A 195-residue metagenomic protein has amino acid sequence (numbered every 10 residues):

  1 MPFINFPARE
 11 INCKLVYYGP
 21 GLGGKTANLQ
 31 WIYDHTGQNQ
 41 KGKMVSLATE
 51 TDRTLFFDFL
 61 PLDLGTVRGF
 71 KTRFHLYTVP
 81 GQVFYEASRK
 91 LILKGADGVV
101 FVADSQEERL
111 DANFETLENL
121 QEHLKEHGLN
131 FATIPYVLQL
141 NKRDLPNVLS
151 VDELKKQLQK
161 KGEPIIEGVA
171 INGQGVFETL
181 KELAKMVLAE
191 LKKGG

Functional and structural regions predicted by a protein language model:
P2-T49: Conserved G1/Walker A P-loop phosphate-binding module
A8, D52-L55, G65-F70, K90-G95 (+1 more regions): Conserved catalytic network of the ASCE P-loop NTPase/AAA+ motor domain
Y17, F101, L138-L140: Structural beta-sheet core signal
L22, Q82, Q106-E108, K142-P146 (+1 more regions): Conserved nucleotide-binding/hydrolysis micro-motifs of P-loop NTPases
V45-F84: Switch I (G2) and immediately adjacent beta-strands of P-loop GTPase domains
Y85-E108: Inter-motif core of Ras-like GTPase G domains
S105-K161: Conserved C-terminal guanine-recognition region of P-loop GTPase G domains, centered on the G4
D144-G195: Canonical P-loop GTPase G-domain recognition
